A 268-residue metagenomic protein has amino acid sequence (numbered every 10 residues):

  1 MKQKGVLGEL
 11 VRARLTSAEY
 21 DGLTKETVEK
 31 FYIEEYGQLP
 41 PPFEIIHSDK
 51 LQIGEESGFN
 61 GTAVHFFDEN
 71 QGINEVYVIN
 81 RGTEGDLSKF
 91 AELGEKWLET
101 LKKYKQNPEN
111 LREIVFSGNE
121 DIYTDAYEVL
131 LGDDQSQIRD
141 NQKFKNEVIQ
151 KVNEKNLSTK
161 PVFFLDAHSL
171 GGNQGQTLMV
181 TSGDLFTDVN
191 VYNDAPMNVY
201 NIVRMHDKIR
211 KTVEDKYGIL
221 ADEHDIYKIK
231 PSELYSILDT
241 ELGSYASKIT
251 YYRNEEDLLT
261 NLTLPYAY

Functional and structural regions predicted by a protein language model:
M1-G8, Q71-I73, F163-A167: Solvent-exposed, charged interface segments at domain starts and junctions
M1-I33: N-terminal low-complexity, Ser/Thr- and acidic-residue-enriched intrinsically disordered segments
Q3-K4, G37, D125, D257: Helix N-terminus capping/helix-initiation residues
A13, G61, V76, I249-T250: A broad, low-specificity signal marking well-ordered, structured residues that form hydrophobic/aromatic
T24, I33-F164, V180-D188, N193-D207: A conserved cap/lid and substrate-binding interface adjacent to the catalytic center of lipid-processing enzymes
E75, Q150-K155, T159-F164, V180-Y268: Serine hydrolase/lipase
D166-M179: Glycine-rich nucleophile elbow surrounding the catalytic serine of serine-hydrolase chemistry
